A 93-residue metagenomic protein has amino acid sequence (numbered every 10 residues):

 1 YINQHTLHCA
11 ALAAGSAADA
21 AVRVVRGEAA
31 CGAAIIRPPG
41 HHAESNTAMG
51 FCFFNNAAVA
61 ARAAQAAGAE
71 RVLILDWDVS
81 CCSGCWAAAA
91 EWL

Functional and structural regions predicted by a protein language model:
Y1-L93: HDAC/HDAC-like amidohydrolase catalytic core signature
